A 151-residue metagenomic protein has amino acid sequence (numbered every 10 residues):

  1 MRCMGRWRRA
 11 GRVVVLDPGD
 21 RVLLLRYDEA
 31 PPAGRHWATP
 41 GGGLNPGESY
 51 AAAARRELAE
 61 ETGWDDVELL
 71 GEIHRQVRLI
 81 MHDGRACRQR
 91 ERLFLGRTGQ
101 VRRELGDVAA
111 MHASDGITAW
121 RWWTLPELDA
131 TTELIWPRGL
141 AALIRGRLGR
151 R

Functional and structural regions predicted by a protein language model:
M1-L23, G43-P46, R90-E91: Conserved N-terminal beta-strand and adjoining loop/helix that marks the start of the Nudix/MutT-like hydrolase domain
R8, G34, T39, C87-L93 (+1 more regions): Short connector loops at helix/strand junctions that flank enzyme active sites, especially segments positioning acidic
D17-D20, D28, R97-R102, L125-E127: Short loop segments at secondary-structure junctions
R21-E60, W64: Conserved Nudix-box catalytic region and its N-terminal flanking loop in Nudix hydrolases and closely related
L24, L93-L95, W122: Conserved hydrophobic/aromatic beta-strand scaffold that supports enzyme active sites
G34-H36, Q100-R151: Nudix hydrolase/Nudix homology domain
W64-R75: A short coil-to-beta-strand element that immediately follows conserved catalytic motifs
V77-V108: Active-site-adjacent beta-strand/loop module that shapes the phosphate/pyrophosphate-binding cleft
